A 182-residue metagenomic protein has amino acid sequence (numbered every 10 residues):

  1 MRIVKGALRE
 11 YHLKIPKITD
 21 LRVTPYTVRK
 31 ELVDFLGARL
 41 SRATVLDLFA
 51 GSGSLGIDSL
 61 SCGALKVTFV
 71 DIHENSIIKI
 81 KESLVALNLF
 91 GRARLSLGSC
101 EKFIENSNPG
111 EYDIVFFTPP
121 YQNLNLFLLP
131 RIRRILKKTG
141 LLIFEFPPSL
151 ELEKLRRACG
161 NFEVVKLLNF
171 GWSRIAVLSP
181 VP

Functional and structural regions predicted by a protein language model:
M1-P182: Class I S-adenosyl-L-methionine-dependent methyltransferase catalytic core
